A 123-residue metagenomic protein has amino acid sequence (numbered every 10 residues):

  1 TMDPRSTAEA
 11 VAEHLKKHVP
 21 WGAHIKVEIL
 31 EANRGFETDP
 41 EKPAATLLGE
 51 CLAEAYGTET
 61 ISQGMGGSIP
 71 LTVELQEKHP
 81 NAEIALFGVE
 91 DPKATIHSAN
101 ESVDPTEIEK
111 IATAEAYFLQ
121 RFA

Functional and structural regions predicted by a protein language model:
T1-A116, F122: Metal-dependent amide/peptide-bond hydrolase catalytic core, centered on the "pita-bread" metallohydrolase fold
